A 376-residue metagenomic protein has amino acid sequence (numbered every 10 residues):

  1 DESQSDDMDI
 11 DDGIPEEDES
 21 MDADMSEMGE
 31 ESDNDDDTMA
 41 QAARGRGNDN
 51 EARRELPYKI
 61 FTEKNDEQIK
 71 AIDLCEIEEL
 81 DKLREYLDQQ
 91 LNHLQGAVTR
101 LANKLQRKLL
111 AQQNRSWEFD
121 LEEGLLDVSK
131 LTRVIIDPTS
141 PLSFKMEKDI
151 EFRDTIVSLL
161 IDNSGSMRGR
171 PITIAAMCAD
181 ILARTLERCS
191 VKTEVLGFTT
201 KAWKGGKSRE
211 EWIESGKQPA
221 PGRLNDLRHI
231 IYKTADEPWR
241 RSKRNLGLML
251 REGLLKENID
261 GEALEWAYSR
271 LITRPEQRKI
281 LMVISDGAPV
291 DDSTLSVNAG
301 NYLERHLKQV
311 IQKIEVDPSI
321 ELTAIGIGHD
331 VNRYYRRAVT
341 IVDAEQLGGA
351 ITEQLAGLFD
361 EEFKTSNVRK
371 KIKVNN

Functional and structural regions predicted by a protein language model:
D1-D18: Non-catalytic accessory/assembly modules
D7, M21-N376: Acidic, glycine-rich A-domain
